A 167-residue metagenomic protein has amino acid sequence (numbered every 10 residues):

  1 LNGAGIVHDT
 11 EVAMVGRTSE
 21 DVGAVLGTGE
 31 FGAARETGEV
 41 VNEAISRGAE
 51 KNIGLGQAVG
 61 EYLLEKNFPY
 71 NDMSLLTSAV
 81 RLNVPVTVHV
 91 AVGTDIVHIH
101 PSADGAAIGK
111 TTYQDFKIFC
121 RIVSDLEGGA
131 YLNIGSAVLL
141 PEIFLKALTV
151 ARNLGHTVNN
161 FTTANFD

Functional and structural regions predicted by a protein language model:
L1, T87-G93, D115, C120-I143 (+1 more regions): Glycine-rich anion-binding loop/nest that anchors nucleotide
L1-G3, L75, V86, A147: Buried hydrophobic positions in well-ordered alpha/beta secondary-structure cores of metabolic enzymes
H8, D21-N83, T87-V88: Ligand-binding beta-strand-loop-alpha-helix segment within the catalytic cores of soluble metabolic enzymes
D9-V15, H98-S102, I143-K146: Short acidic, glycine/serine/threonine-rich loops at helix termini
M14-A24, D104-A106: A glycine- and small-aliphatic-rich helix-loop capping segment at beta-alpha/alpha-beta transitions that lines
E36, E50, G54, Y70 (+5 more regions): Conserved active-site and cofactor/substrate-binding residues in soluble primary-metabolism enzymes
S78, I122, V150: Hydrophobic/aromatic ligand-binding patch that stacks against planar heteroaromatic rings of cofactors or nucleotides
N83, T87-P101, G105: Active-site rim beta-loop-alpha module in soluble metabolic enzymes
